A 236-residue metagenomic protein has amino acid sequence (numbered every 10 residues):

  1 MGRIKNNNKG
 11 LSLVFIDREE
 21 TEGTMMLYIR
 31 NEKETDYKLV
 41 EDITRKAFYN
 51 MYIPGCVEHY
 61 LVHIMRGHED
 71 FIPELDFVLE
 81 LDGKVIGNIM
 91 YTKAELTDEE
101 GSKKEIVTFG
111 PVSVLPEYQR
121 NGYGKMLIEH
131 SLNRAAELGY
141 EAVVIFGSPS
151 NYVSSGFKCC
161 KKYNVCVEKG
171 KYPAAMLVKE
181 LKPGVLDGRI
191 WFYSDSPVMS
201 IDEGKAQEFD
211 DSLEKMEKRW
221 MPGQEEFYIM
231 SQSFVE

Functional and structural regions predicted by a protein language model:
N7-M25: Short, Lys/Arg-enriched N-terminal segments with co-localized hydrophobic residues within the first ~10-30 amino acids
L27-V40: A short beta-loop-alpha structural element at the N-terminal edge of CoA-dependent acyl/N-acetyltransferase catalytic
E41, F48-L96: Active-site rim helix/loop that mediates acceptor-substrate recognition in acyltransferases
K84, S102, L115-M126, L138 (+1 more regions): Conserved glycine-rich acetyl-CoA-binding loop
A94-T108, Q119: A conserved beta-turn-beta hairpin within the catalytic core of GNAT-like acetyltransferases that forms part
F109, V114, R120-N133, V144-I145: Conserved acetyl-CoA-binding loop-helix of GNAT-fold acetyltransferases
E137-E141, G147-K171: Conserved active-site alpha-helix within GNAT-family acetyltransferase domains
V185-E236: Acidic/histidine-enriched, glycine/proline-rich intrinsically disordered or flexible terminal extensions
